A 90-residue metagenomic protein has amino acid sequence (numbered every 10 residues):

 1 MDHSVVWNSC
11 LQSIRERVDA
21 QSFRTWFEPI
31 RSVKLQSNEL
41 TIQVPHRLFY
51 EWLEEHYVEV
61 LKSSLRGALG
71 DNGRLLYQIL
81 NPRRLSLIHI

Functional and structural regions predicted by a protein language model:
M1-Q21, E28-S37, R83-R84: N-terminal presequence-like segments and adjacent domain-start helices
S4, F49-R74: Short, non-transmembrane amphipathic alpha-helical segments
A20-F23, G67: Active-site phosphate-binding and catalytic loops of NTP-dependent enzymes
F27, I42, G70-R74: Short secondary-structure junction motifs
S32, G73-Y77: Generic structural signal for residues in well-ordered beta-strands
L35-E59, I79-R84: A short interface-forming secondary-structure element
I88-I90: Conserved small/polar residues in nucleotide/adenosyl-binding loops
